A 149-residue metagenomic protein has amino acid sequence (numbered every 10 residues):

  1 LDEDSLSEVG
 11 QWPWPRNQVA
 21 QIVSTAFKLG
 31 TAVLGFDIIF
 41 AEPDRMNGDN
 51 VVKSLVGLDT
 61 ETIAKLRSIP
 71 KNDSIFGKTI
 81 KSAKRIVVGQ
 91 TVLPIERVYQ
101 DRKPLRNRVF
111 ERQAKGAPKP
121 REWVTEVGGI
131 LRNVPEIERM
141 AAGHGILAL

Functional and structural regions predicted by a protein language model:
L1-L149: Non-transmembrane functional regions of envelope-associated proteins
